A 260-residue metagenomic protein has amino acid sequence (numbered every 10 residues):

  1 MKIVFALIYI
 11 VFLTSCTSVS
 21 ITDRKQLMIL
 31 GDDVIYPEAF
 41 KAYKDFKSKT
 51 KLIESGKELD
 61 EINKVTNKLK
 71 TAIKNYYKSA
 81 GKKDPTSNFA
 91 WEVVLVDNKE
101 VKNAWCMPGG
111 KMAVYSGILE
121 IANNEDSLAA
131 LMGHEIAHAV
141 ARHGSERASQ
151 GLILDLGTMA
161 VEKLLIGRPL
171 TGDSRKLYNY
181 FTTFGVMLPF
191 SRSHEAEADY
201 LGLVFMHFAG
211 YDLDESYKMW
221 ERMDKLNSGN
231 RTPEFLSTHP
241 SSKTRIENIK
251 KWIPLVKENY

Functional and structural regions predicted by a protein language model:
V4-L13: Sec-dependent N-terminal signal peptides
C16-Y260: A Zn2+-metalloprotease active-site environment signal
